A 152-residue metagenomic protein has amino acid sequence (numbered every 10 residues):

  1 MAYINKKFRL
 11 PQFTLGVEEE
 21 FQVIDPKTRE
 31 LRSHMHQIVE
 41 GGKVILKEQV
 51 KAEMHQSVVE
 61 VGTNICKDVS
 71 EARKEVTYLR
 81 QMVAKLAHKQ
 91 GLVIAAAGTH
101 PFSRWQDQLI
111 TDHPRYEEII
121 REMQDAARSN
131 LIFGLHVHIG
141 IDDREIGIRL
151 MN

Functional and structural regions predicted by a protein language model:
M1-A126, L131-F133: Terminal catalytic/cofactor-binding subdomain
H113, I119-I120, D143-N152: Helical (often loop-to-helix) elements that flank the catalytic cores of nucleotide-handling enzymes
V137: An acidic/histidine-cluster motif and surrounding catalytic segment that typifies divalent-metal-assisted enzyme active
G140: Histidine/acidic-residue-rich, glycine-tolerant segments that coordinate divalent metal ions
